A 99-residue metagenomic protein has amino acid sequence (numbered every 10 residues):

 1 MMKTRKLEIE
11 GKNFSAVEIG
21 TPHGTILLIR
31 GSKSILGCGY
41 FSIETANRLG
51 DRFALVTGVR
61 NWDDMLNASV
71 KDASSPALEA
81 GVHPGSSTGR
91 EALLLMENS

Functional and structural regions predicted by a protein language model:
M1-S99: Residues that scaffold, gate, or flank divalent-cation-dependent active/transport sites
